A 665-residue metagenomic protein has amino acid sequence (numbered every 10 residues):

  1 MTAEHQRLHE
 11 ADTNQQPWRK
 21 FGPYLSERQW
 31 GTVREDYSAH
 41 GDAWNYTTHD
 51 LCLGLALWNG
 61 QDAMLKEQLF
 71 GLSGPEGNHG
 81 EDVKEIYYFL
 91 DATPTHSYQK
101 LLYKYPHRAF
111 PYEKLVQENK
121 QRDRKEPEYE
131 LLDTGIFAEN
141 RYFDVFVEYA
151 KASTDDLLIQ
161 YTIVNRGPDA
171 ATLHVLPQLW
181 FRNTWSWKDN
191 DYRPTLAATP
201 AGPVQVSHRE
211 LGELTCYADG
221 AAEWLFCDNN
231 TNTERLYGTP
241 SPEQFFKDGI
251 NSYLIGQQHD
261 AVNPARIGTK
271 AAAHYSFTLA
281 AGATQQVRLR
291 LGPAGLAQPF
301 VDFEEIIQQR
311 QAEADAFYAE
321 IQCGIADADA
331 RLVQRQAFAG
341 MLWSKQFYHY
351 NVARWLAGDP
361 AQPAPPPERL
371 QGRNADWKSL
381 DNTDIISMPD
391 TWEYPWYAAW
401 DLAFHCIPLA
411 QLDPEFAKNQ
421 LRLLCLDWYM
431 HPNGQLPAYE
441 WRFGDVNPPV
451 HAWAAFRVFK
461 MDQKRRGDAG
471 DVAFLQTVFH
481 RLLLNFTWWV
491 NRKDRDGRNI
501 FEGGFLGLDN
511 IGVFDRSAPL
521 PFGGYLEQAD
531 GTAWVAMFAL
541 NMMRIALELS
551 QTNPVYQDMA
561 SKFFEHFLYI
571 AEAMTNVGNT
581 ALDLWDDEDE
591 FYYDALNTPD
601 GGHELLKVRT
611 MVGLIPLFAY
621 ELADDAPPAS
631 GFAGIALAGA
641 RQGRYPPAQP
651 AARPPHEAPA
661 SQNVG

Functional and structural regions predicted by a protein language model:
M1-A398, A403, P414-L423, D427 (+6 more regions): Anionic coordination/interaction segments
L65, S73-E81, E85-Q99, P389-T552 (+8 more regions): Aromatic-rich carbohydrate-recognition surfaces in CAZymes
P168-D169, L296-Q298, E320-A330, D494-R498 (+2 more regions): Surface-exposed helix-capping loop/turn segments at secondary-structure junctions
L173, V287, Y439, D594-A595: Short capping micro-motif at the N-terminus of alpha-helices
Q178, G358, L506, L568 (+2 more regions): A glycine-rich phosphate-binding loop feature that marks nucleotide/adenosyl-phosphate handling sites
A261-V262, V513-A518, E590-A595: Short, charged, low-hydrophobicity "junction" segments
R498-L508, T580-R609: Short, surface-exposed recognition loops and adjoining beta-strand edges that mediate ligand/DNA contacts, enriched
